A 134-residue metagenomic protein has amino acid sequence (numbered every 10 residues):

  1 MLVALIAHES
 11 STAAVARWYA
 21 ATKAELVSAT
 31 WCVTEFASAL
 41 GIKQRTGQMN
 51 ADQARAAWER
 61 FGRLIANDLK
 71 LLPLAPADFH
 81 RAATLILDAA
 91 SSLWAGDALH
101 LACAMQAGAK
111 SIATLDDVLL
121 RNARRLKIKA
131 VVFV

Functional and structural regions predicted by a protein language model:
M1-L2, C32, D78, H100 (+1 more regions): Alpha-helix capping/helix-boundary segments
M1-T34, K43-A56, R125-K129: Short, well-structured N-terminal submotif of metal-dependent ribonuclease cores
T22-K23, L40, Q44-G47, I65 (+2 more regions): Short amphipathic alpha-helical interaction patches enriched in hydrophobic/aromatic residues with interspersed Lys/Arg
K23-L26, L69-K70, Q106-S111: Short active-site oxyanion
C32-V33, G62-A90, D97: Acidic catalytic patch
E35-A39, R81, C103: A general alpha-helix detector
R63, L101-V134: Acidic, PIN/NYN-like endoribonuclease modules and their adjacent C-terminal/linker elements
